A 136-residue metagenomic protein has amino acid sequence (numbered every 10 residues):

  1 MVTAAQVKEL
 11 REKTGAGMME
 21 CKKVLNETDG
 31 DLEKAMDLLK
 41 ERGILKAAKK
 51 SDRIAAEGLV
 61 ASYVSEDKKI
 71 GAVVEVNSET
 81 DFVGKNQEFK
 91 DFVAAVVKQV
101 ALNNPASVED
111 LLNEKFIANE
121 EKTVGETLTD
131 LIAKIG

Functional and structural regions predicted by a protein language model:
V2-G136: N-terminal assembly/interaction segments in proteins that build large macromolecular machines
